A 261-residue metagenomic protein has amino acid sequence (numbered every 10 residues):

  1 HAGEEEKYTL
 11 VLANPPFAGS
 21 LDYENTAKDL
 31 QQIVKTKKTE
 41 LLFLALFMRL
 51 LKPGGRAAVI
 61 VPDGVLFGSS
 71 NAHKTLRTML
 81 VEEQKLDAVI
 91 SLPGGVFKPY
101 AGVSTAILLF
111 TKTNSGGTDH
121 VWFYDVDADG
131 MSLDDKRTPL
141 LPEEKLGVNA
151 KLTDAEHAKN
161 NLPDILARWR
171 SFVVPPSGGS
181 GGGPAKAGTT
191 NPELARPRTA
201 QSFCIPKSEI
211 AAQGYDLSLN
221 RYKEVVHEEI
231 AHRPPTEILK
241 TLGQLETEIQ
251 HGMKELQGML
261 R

Functional and structural regions predicted by a protein language model:
H1-V174, N191-R261: A conserved structural/catalytic subdomain of Rossmann-like adenosyl-cofactor enzymes
V174-P184: Intrinsic, low-complexity polybasic segments
A185-T190: Ala/Thr-enriched low-complexity intrinsically disordered regions
